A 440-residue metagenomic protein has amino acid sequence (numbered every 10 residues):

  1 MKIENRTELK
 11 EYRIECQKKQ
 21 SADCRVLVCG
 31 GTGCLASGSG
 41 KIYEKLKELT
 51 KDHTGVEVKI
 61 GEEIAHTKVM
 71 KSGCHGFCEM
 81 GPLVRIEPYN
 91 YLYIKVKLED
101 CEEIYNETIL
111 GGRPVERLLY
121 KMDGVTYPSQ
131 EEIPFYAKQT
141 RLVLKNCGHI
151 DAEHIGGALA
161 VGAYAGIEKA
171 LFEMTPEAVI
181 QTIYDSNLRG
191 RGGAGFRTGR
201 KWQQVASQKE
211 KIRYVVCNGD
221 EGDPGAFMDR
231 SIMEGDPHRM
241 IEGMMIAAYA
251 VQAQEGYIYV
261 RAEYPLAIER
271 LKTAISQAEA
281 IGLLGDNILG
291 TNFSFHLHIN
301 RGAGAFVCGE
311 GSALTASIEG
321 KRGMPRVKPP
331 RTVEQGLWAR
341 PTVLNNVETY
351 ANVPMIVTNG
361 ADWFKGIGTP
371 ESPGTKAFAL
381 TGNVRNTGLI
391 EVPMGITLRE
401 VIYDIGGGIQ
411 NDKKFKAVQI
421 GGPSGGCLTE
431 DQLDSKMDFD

Functional and structural regions predicted by a protein language model:
M1-V28, A36-K71, E87-D185, A253-I258 (+2 more regions): Iron-sulfur (Fe-S) cluster-binding modules
K2-L9, K41, D123-R322: Iron-sulfur-cluster electron-transfer modules
D23-K41, H66-P88, L188-R197, F306-C308 (+1 more regions): Local cysteine-cluster metal-coordination motifs and their immediate loop/turn environment, predominantly Fe-S cluster
C24-V26, H66-K68, L83, Y91 (+13 more regions): Structural motif
L49-T50, G243-A247, G395-Q410: Short amphipathic, charge-patterned alpha-helical segments
K97, Y105, G124-Y127, E255-E279 (+2 more regions): Terminal amphipathic helices with adjacent charged low-complexity linkers/tails
I268-M394, G406: Hydrophobic alpha-helical positions that pack around
